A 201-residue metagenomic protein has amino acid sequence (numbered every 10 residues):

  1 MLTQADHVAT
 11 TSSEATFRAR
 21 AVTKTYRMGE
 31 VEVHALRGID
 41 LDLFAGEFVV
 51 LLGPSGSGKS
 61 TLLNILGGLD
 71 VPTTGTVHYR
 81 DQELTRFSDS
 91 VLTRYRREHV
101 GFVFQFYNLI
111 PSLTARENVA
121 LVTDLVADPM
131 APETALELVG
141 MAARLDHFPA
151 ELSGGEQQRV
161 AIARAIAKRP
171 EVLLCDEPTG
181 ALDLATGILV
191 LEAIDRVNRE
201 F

Functional and structural regions predicted by a protein language model:
M1-T11: Pre-NBD coupling/linker segments of ABC/ABC-like ATPases
A15-F201: ABC family nucleotide-binding domain
